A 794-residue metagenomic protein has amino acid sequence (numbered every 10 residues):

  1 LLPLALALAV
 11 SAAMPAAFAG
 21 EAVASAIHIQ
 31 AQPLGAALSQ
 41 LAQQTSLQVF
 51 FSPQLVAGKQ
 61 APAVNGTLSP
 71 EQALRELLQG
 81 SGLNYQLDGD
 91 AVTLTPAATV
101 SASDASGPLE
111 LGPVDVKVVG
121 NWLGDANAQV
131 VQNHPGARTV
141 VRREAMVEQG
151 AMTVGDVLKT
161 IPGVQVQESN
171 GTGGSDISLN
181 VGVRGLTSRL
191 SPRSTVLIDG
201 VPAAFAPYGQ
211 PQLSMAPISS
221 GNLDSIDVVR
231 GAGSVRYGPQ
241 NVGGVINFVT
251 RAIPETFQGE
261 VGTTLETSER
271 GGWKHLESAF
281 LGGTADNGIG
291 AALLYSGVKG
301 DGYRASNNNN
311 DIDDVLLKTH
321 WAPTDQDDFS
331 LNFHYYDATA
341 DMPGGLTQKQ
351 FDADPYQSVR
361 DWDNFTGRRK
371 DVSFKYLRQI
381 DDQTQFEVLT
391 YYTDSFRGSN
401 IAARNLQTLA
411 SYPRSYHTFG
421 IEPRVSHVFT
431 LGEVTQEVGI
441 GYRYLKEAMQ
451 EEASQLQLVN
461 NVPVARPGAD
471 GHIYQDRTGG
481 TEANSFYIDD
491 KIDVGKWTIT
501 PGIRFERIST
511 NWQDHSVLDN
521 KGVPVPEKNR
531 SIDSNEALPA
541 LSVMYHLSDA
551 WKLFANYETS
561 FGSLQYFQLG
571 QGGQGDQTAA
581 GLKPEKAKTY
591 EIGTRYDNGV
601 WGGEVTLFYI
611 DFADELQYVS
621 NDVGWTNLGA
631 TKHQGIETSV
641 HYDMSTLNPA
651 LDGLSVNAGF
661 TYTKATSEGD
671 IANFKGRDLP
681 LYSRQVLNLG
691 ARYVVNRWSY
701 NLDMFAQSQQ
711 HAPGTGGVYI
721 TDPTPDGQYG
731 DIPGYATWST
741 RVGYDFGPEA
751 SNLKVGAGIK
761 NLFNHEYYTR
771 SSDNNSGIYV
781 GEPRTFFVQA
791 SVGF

Functional and structural regions predicted by a protein language model:
L38, Q44-T45, T95-V147, G155 (+2 more regions): Short, acidic, small-residue-rich periplasmic hinge/interaction motif at the N-terminus of Gram-negative outer-membrane
L123-V130, R138, G155, K159-P202: Extracytoplasmic beta-strand/coil segments of soluble accessory domains associated with Gram-negative outer-membrane
V201-R230: Short acidic/polar hinge/loop motifs at secondary-structure boundaries that mediate gating or recognition
G271-M342, N364-Q379, R504: Transmembrane beta-barrel wall of Gram-negative outer-membrane proteins
S278-A279, K375-Q379, Q385-I401, H546 (+5 more regions): Membrane-embedded beta-barrel scaffold of Gram-negative outer-membrane proteins
A322-Y336, G367-V517, V640: Face-selective signature of the C-terminal outer-membrane beta-barrel domain
V425-H427, L431-V438, D493, V600-G602 (+3 more regions): Gram-negative outer-membrane beta-barrel transporters
F608, L654, A706-G716, Y744-F794: C-terminal beta-signal and adjacent terminal beta-strands/loops of Gram-negative outer-membrane beta-barrel proteins
